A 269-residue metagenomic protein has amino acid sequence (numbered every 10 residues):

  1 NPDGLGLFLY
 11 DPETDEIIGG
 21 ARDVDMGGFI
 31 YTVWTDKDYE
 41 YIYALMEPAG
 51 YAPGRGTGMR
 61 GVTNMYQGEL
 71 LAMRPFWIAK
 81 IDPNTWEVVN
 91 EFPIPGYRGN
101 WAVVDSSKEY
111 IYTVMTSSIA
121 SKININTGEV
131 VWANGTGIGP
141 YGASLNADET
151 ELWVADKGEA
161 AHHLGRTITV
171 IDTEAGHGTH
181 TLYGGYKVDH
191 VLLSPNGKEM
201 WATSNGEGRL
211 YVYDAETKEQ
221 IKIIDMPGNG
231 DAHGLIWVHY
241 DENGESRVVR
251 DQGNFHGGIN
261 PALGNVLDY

Functional and structural regions predicted by a protein language model:
N1-Y269: Predominantly soluble domains enriched in secretory-pathway, periplasmic, or organellar proteins
